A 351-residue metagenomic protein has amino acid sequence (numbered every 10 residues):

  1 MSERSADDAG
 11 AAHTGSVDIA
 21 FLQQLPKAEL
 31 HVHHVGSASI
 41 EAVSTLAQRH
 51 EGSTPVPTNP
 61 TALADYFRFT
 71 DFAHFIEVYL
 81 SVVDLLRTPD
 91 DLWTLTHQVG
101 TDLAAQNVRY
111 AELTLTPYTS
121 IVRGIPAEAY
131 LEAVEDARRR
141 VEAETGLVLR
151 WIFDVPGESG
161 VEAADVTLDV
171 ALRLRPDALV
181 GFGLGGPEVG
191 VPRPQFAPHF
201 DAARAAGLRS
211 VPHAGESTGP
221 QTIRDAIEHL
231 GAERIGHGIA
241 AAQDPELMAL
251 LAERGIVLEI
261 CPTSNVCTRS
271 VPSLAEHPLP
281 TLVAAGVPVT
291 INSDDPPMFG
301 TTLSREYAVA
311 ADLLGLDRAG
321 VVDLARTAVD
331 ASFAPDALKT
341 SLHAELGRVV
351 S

Functional and structural regions predicted by a protein language model:
S2-L208, S217-T222, H229-R234, A240-V257 (+1 more regions): Metal-cofactor-binding active-site regions of metalloenzymes
P212: A glycine- and charged-residue-rich anion-binding loop/surface
